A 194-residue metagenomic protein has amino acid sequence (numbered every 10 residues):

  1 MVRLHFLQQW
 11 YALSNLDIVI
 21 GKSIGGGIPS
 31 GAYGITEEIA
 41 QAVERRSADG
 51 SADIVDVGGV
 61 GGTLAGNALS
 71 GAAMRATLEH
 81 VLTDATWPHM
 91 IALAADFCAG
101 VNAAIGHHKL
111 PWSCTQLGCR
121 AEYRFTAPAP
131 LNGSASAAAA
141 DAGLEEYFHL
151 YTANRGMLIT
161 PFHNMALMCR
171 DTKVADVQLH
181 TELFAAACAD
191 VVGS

Functional and structural regions predicted by a protein language model:
M1-S194: Conserved N-terminal phosphate-binding loop of PLP-dependent enzymes in the Aspartate aminotransferase
